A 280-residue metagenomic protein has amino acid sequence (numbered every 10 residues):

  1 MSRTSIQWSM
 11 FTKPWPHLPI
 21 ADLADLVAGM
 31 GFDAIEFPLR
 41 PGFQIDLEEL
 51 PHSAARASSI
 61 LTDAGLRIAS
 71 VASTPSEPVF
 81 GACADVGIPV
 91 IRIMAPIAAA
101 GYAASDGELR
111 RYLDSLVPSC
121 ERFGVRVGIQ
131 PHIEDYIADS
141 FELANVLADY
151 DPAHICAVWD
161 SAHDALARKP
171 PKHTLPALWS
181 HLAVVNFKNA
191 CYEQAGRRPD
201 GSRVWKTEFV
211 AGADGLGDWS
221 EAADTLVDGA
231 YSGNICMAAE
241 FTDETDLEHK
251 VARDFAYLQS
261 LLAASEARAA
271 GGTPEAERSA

Functional and structural regions predicted by a protein language model:
M1-V90, S180, F255-A280: N-terminal pre-domain/capping segments
I6-T12, I35-F37, I68-S73, I91-I93 (+4 more regions): Hydrophobic faces of well-ordered beta-strands that scaffold small-molecule active sites in alpha/beta enzyme cores
F11-W15, P38-G42, S73-S76, P96-A98 (+4 more regions): Active-site beta-loop-alpha junctions enriched in small/polar residues
A21-D22, G29, D63, R67-A157 (+4 more regions): Active-site acidic/histidine proton-transfer and metal-coordination neighborhood in alpha/beta enzyme cores
I45, G101, A195, T245: Glycine/Thr-rich phosphate-binding loops of Rossmann-like dinucleotide-binding domains
E49-R56, S105-D114, S140-N145, K169-P176 (+2 more regions): Charged helix-capping and loop-helix junction motifs
P118-L216, A223, E266-G272, E277: Acidic/histidine-rich catalytic cores of soluble enzymes
M237-L258: C-terminal/domain-terminus segments
